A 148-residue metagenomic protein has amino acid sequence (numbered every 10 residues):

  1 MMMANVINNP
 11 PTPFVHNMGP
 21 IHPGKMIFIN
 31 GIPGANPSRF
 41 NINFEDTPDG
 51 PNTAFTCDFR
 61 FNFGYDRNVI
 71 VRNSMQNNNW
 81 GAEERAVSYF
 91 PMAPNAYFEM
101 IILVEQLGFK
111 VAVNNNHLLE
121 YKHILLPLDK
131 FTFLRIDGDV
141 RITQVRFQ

Functional and structural regions predicted by a protein language model:
M1-F14, F133-Q148: C-terminal helix/juxtamembrane-tail motif
M2-N73: Secretory/extracellular carbohydrate-interaction modules and structurally similar beta-sandwich "look-alikes"
H22, A93-N95, P127: Surface-exposed coil/turn segments at beta-strand junctions on protein surfaces, enriched
I29, F98-L119: Carbohydrate-binding surfaces in secreted/extracellular proteins
N36-S38, D49-N52, G108-K110, L118-Y121 (+1 more regions): Eukaryotic short linear interaction motifs
P48, F55-F63, R67-N68, Y97 (+4 more regions): Preference for well-ordered, secondary-structure-rich cores of eukaryotic proteins
W80-E99: Short, aromatic/His-centered strand-loop micro-motif at the edge of beta-sheets
N116-F131: Short, solvent-exposed beta-strand-to-loop segments that form ligand-recognition rims of beta-rich domains
